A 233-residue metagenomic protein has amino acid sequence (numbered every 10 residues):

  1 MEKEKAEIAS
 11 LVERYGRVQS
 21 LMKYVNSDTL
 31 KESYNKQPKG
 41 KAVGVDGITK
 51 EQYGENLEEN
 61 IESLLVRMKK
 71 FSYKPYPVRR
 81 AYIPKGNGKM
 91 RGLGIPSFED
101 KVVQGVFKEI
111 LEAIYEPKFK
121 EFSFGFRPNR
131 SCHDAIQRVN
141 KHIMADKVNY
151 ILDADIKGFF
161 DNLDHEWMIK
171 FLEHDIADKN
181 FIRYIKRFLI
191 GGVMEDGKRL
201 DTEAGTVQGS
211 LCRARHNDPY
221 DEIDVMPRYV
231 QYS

Functional and structural regions predicted by a protein language model:
M1-Y24, D28: Charged, compositionally biased N-terminal leader segments and the immediate start of the first structured element
I8-E13, K41, G158-E166: Short acidic alpha-helix initiation/capping motifs at coil-to-helix transition points, especially at protein N-termini
Q19-M22, Y34-T49: Short, charged alpha-helical motifs in flexible N/C-terminal segments and linkers
E55-V66: Intein modules and their embedded homing endonuclease domains
R67-M68, S72-Y82, G86, K118-F122 (+2 more regions): Conserved polymerase palm-domain catalytic core
G92-L93, S97: Conserved phosphate-binding loops in nucleotide/dinucleotide-binding enzymes
F107: Nucleotide/phosphate-binding loop and acidic/charged catalytic motifs in nucleotide-binding or -utilizing enzymes
